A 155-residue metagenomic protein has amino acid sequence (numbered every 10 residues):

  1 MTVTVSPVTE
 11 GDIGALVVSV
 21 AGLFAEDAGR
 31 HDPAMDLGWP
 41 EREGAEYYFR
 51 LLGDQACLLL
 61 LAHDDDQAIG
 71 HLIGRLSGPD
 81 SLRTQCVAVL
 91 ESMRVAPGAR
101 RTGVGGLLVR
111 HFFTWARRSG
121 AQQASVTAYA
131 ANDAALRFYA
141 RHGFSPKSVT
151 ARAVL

Functional and structural regions predicted by a protein language model:
M1-G14: Conserved N-terminal entry element of GNAT/NAT acetyltransferase domains
F24-Y47: Conserved GNAT-fold acetyl-CoA-binding loop/helix
E46-L61, V89: A short helix-loop-beta-strand connector motif used in the catalytic cores of GNAT acetyltransferases and, in some
L61, Q67-L76, R94: Conserved beta-strand in the GNAT
L90-R100: A short, internal acetyl-CoA/4′-phosphopantetheine-binding micro-motif in the GNAT/acyltransferase core
A99, G103-H111: Conserved acetyl-CoA pyrophosphate-binding loop and the N-cap/start of the following alpha-helix in GNAT-like
G106, R118, A130-S148, A153: Conserved active-site alpha-helix within GNAT-family acetyltransferase domains
A116-T127: Conserved GNAT acetyl-CoA-binding A-motif
